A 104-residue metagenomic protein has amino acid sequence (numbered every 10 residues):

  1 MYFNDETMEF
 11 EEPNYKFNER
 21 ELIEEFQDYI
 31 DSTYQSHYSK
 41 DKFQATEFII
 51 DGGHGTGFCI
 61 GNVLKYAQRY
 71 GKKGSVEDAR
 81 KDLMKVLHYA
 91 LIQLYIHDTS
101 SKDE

Functional and structural regions predicted by a protein language model:
M1-E104: Intrinsically disordered, low-complexity regulatory regions that flank transcription factor DNA-binding cores
